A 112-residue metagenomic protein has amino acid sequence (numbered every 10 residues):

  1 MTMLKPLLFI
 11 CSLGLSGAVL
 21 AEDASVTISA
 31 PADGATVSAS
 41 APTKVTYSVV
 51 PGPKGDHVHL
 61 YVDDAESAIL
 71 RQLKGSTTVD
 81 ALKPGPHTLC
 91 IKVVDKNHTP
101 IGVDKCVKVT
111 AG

Functional and structural regions predicted by a protein language model:
E22-V37: Short, compositionally biased P/S/T/A/G/V-rich stretches that sit at domain boundaries
V37-T46: Short coil/turn motif common to extracellular beta-sandwich-like domains
H57-Y61: Beta-strand signatures of extracellular beta-sandwich domains
E66-L73: Short beta-strand segments within Ig-like beta-sandwich modules, predominantly Fibronectin type-III
V79-T88: Surface-exposed, short loops/turns at beta-strand junctions within beta-sandwich domains
D95-G102: Short acidic/polar inter-strand loop motif in beta-rich domains
